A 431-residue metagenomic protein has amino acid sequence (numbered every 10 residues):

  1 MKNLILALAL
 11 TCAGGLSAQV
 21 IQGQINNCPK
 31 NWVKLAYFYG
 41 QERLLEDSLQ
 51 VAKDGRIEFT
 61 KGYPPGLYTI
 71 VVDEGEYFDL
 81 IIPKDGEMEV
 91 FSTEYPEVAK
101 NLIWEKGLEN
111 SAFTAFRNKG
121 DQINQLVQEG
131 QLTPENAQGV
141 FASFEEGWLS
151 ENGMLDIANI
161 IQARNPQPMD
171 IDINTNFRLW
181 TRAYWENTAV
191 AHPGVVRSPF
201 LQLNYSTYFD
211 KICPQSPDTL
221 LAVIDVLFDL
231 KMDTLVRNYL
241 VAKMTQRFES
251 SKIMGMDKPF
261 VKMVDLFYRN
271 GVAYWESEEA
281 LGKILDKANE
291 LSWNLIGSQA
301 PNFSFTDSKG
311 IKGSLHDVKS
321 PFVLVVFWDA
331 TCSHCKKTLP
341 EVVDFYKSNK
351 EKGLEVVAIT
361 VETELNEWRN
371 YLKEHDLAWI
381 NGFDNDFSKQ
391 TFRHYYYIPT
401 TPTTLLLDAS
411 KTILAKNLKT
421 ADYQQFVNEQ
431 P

Functional and structural regions predicted by a protein language model:
M1-Q24: Bacterial Sec-dependent N-terminal signal peptides
Q19-A191: A non-transmembrane, solvent-exposed segment enriched in polar/low-complexity residues
Q41-S48, I311-G313, I413-L414: Surface-exposed loop/edge segments in extracytoplasmic proteins
D47-S48, T219, V226, T234: Coil residues (strongly favoring Ser/Thr
S250, M256-T306, H316-D317, K347 (+2 more regions): N-proximal helix/coil linker or "cap" segments that precede and/or mark the start of modular domains
G313-V342, E355-V357: Short active-site neighborhood of thiol/selenol oxidoreductases, capturing the structured segment around
K337-H375, S388-R393: Structural microenvironment flanking redox-active thiols in thiol-disulfide oxidoreductases
L377, D384-N428: Thiol/disulfide oxidoreductase modules built on the thioredoxin-like
